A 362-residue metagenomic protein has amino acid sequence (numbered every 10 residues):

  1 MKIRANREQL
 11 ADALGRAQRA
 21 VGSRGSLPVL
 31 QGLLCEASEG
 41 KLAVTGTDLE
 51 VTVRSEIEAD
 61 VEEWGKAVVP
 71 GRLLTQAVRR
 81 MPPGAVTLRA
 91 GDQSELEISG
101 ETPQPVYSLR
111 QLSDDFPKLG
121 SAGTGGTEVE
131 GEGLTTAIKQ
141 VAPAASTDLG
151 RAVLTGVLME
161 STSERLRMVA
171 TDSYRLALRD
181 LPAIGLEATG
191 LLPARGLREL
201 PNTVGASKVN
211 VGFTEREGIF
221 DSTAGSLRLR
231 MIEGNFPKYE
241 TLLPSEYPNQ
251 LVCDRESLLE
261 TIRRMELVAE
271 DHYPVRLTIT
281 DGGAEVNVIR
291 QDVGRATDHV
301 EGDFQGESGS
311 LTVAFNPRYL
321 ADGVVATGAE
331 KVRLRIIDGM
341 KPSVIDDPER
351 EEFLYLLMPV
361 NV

Functional and structural regions predicted by a protein language model:
M1-V362: Structural preference for solvent-exposed beta-strand-turn elements and adjacent flexible terminal/loop segments within
